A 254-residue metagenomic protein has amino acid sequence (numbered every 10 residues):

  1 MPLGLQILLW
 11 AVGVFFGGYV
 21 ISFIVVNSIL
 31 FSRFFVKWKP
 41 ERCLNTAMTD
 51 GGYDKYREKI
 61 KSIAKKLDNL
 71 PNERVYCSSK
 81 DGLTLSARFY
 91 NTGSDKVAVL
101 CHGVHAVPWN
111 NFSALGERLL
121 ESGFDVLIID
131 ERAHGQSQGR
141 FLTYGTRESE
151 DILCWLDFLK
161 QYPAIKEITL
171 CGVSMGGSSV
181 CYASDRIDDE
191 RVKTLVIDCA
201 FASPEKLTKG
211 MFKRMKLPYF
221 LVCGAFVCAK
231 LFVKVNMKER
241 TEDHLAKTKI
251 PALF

Functional and structural regions predicted by a protein language model:
M1-E58: N-terminal membrane-anchoring alpha-helices
Y53-G93: N-terminal cap/lid segment of alpha/beta-hydrolase-fold proteins
D95-G103: Short beta-strand element of the alpha/beta-hydrolase
V104-R118, E131: The serine-hydrolase catalytic nucleophile loop
L119-Q138: Conserved alpha/beta-hydrolase
L142-P163: Alpha/beta-hydrolase active-site loop
Y162-S174: Alpha/beta-hydrolase fold nucleophile elbow
Y182-M237, D243-A246, I250: Hydrolase active-site cap/lid region
